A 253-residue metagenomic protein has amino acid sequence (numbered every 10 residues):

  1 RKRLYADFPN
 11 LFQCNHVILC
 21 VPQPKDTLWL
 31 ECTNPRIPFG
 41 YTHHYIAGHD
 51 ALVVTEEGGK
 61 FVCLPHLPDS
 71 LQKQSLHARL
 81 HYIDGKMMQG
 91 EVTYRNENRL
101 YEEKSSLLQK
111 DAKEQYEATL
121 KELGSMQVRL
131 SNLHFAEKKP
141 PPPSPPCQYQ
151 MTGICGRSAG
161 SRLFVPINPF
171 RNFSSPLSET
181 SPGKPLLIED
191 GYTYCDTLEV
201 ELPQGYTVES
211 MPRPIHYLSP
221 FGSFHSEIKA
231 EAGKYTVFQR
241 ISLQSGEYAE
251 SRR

Functional and structural regions predicted by a protein language model:
R1-R253: A sensor for short, sequence-defined functional sites
